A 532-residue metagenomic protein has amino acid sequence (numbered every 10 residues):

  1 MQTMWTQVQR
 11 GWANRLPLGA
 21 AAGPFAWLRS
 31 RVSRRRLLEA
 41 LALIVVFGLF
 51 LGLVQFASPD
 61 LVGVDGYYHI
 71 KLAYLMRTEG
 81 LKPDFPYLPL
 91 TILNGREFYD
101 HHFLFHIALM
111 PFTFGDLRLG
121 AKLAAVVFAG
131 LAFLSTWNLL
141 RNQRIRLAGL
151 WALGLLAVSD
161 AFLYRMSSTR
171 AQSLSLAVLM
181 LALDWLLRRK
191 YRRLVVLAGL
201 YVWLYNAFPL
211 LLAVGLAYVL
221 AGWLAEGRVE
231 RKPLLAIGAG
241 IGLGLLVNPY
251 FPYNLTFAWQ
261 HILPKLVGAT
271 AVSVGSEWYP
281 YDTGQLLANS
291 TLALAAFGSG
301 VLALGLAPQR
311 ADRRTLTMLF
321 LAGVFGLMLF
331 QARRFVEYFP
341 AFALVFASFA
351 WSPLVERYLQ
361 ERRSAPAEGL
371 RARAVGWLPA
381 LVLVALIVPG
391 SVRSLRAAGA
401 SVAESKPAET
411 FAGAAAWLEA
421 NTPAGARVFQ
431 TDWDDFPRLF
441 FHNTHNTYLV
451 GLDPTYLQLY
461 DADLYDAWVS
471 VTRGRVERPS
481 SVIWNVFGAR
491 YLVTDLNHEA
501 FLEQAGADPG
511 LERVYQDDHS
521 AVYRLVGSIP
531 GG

Functional and structural regions predicted by a protein language model:
Y87, D100-M110, T256-L292: Juxtamembrane membrane-water interface segments that cap and precede transmembrane helices
T91-L119: Short hydrophobic/aromatic helix or loop-helix immediately within or flanking a transmembrane segment in polytopic
L123-R144: Transmembrane-helix motifs of polytopic, lipid-linked glycan transferases
S159-F162, M180-W185, R192-A207, L211 (+3 more regions): Membrane-interface alpha helices of multi-pass inner-membrane proteins
L179-R193, G300-A311: Membrane-interface transmembrane helices that cradle and orient dolichyl/undecaprenyl
A225-L235, L292, S299-L321: Membrane-interface helix-loop-helix junctions at transmembrane boundaries of multi-pass membrane enzymes, predominantly
R363-N421, W433-F436, P454, V469-P479 (+2 more regions): Membrane-proximal, lumen/periplasm-facing interface regions of secretory-pathway glyco- and lipid-modifying enzymes
A420-Y460, N485, A489-N497, Y523: Short periplasmic/luminal acceptor-recognition loop of GT-C membrane glycosyltransferases, typified by
